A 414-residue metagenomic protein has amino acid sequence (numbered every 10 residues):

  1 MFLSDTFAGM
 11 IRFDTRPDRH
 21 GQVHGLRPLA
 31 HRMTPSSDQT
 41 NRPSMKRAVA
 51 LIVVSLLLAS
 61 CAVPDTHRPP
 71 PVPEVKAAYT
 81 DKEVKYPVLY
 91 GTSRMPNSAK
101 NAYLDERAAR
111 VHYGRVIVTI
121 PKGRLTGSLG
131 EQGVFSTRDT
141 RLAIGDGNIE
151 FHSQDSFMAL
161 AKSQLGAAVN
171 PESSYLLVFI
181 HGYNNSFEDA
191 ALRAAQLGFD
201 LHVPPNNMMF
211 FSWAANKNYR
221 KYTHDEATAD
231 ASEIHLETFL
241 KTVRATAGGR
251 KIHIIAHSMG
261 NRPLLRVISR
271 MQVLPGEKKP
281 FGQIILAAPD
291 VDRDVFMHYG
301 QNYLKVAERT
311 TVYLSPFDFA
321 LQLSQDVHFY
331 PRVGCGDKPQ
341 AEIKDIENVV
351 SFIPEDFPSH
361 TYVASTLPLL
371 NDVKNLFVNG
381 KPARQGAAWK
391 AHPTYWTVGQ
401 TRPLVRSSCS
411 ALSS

Functional and structural regions predicted by a protein language model:
D5, D14, D18, H31 (+1 more regions): Intrinsic-disorder-associated, low-complexity terminal segments enriched in Asp/Asn/His/Tyr and depleted of Lys/Arg
K46-I52: Sec-dependent signal peptide recognition, specifically the positively charged N-region followed immediately by
L58-S60: C-terminal motif of bacterial Sec signal peptides marking the signal peptidase cleavage site
A62-L165, V169-P171, A191-A195, F199-K251 (+2 more regions): Lipolytic serine-hydrolase domain surface
Y175: Alpha/beta-hydrolase fold active-site loops
V178-G182: The conserved beta1-alpha1 loop
S186-A190: Short substrate-entry loop that stabilizes the transition state in hydrolases
L236, A256, G260, L264: Gly/Ala-rich beta-loop-alpha elbow adjacent to hydrolase catalytic centers
